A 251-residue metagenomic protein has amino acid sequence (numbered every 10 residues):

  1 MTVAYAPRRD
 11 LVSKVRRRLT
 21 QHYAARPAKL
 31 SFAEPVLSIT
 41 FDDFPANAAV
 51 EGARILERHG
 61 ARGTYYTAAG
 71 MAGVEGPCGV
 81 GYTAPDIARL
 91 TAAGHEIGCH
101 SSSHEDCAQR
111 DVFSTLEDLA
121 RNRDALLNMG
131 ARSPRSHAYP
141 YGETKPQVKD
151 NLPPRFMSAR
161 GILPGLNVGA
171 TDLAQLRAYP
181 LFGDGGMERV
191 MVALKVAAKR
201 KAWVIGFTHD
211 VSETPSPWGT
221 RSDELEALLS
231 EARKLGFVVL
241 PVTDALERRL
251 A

Functional and structural regions predicted by a protein language model:
V3, L11, T20-S31, G63 (+5 more regions): C-terminal domain-boundary segment and adjacent tail
S31-L37: A short, charged/proline- and glycine-enriched loop that marks the coil->beta-strand transition at the N-terminal
L37, E57-M157, I162-G165, G169-R177 (+2 more regions): Metal-dependent polysaccharide deacetylase catalytic core of the NodB/CE4 family, i.e., the active-site-bearing domain
P45-A46, S103: Short, glycine/acidic-enriched loop or turn micro-motifs at the edges of active sites
G52-I55: N-terminal carbohydrate-binding/catalytic regions of secreted carbohydrate-active enzymes
A84, V112-E117, D184-M187, M191 (+2 more regions): Non-membrane alpha-helical structural segments and their capping/turn regions in soluble enzymes
P180-F182: A nucleotide-sugar donor-handling region in carbohydrate enzymes
